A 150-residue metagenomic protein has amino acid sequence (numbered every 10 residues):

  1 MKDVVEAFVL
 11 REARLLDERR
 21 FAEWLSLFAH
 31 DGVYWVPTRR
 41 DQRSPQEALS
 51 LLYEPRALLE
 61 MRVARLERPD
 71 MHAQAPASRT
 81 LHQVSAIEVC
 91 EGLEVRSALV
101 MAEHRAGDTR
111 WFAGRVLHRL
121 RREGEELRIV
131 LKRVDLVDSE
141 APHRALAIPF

Functional and structural regions predicted by a protein language model:
M1-H30: Short, low-complexity N-terminal intrinsically disordered segments enriched in polar/charged residues
D3-A7, S50, A57, W111: A generic "alpha-helical surface" signal
E12, E47-L51, D108: A general boundary/transition motif marking the beginning of the first structured unit of a protein
E12-R14, D70-A77, R105-G107: Short helix-to-loop capping/linker segments positioned immediately adjacent to catalytic or ligand/cofactor-binding
A22, A29, D41, L49 (+4 more regions): Flexible domain-boundary/linker segments
H30-L93: A solvent-exposed, acidic/Ser-Thr-rich amphipathic alpha-helical stretch
L81-F150: A beta-strand edge to alpha-helix "cap/lid" segment located at domain peripheries
